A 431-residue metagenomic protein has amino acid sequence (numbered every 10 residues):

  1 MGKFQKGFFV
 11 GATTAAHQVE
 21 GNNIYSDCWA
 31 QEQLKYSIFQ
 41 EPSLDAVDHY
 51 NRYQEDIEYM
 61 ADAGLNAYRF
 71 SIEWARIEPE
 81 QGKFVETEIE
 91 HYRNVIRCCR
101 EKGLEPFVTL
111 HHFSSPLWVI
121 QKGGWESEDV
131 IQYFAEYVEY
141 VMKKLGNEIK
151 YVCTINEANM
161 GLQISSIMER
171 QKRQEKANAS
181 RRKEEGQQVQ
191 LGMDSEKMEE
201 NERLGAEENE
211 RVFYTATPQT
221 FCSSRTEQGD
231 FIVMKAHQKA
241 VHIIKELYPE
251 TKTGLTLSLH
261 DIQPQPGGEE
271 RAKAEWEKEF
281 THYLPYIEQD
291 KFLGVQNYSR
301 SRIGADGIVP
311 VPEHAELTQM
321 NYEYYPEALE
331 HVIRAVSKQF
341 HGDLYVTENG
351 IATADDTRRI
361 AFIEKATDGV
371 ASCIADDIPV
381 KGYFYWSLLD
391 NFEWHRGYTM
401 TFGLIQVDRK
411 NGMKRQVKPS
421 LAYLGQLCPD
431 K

Functional and structural regions predicted by a protein language model:
M1-R52, I57, A61-N66, I77-K431: Non-catalytic scaffold segments within catalytic domains of secreted glycoside hydrolases
R69-W74: Active-site gating/metal-coordination segments in enzymes
